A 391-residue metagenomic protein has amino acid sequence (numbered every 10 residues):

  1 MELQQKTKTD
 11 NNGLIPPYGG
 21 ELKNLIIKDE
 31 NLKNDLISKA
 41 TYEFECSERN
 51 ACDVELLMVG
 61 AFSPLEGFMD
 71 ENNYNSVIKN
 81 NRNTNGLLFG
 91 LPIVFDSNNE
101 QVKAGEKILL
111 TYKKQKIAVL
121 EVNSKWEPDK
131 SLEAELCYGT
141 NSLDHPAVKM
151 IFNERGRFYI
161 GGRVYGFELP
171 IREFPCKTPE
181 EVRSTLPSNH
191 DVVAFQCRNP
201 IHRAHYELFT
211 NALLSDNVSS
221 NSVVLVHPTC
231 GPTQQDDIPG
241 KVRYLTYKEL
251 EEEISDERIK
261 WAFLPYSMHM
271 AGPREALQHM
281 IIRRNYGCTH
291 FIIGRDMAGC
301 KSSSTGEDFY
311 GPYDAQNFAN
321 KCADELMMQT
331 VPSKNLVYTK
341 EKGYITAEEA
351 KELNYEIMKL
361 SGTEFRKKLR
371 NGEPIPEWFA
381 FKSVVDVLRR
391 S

Functional and structural regions predicted by a protein language model:
E2-S391: Active-site cores that bind ATP or allylic diphosphates and position pyrophosphate for catalysis
